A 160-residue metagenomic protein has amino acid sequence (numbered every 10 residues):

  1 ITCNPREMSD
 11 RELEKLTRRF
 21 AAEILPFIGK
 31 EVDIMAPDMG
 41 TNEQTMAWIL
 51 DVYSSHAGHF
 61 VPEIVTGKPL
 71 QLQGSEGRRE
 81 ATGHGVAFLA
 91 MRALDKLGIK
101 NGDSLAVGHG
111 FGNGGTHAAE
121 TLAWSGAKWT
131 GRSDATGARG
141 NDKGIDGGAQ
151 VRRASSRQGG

Functional and structural regions predicted by a protein language model:
I1-G74: N-terminal ligand-binding/catalytic initiation module
V65-P69, Q73-G160: Glycine-rich phosphate/diphosphate-binding loop of Rossmann-like nucleotide-binding domains
